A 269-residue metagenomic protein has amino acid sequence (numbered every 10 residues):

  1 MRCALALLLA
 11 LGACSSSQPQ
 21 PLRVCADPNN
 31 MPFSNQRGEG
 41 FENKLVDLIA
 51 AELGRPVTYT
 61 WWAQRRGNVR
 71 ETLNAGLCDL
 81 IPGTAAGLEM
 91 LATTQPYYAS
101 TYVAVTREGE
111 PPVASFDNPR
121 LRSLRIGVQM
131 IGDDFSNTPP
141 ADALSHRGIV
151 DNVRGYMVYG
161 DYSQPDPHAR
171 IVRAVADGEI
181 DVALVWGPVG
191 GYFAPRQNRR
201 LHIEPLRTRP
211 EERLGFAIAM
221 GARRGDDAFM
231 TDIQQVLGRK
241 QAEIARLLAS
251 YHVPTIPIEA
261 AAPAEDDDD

Functional and structural regions predicted by a protein language model:
M1-L7: Sec-dependent signal peptide recognition, specifically the positively charged N-region followed immediately by
L11-A13: C-terminal motif of bacterial Sec signal peptides marking the signal peptidase cleavage site
S17-M90, D161-P165, S250-Y251: Extracytoplasmic small-molecule ligand-binding "clamshell" domains of the periplasmic binding protein/Venus flytrap
D27-A51, A104, E108-D166, P188-V189: Bilobed "Venus flytrap"/periplasmic-binding protein-like clamshell domains and structurally analogous long
D27-N30, A99-G109, P195-L237, Y251-D269: Periplasmic-binding protein-like
V46, G67-T72, P167-A174, I180 (+1 more regions): Short, hydrophobic alpha-helical packing/hinge segments within bilobed ligand-binding/sensory domains
D47, A51, T60-S123, V128-F135 (+2 more regions): Acidic, polar ligand-binding/catalytic clefts
P56, W62, G132-G160, Q234-D269: Ligand-binding clefts/hinges and TM-proximal coupling segments of bilobed small-molecule sensing domains
